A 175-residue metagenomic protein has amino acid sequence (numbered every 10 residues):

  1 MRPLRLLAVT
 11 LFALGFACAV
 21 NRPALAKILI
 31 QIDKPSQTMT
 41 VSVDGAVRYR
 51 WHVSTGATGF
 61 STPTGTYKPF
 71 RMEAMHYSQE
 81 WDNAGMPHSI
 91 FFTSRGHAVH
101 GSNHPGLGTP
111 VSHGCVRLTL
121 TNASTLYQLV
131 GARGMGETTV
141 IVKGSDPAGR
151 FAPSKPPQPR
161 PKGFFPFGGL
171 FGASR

Functional and structural regions predicted by a protein language model:
M1-R5: Positively charged n-region of N-terminal signal peptides that target proteins for export
A8-A19: Bacterial N-terminal signal peptides
G15, I28, S112: Generic anion/oxyanion-binding catalytic loop in active/binding sites
V20-G59, P63-T66, P87-S89: Cell wall/extracellular polymer interaction/catalysis modules
L25, F60-T66, E73-R175: Exported/periplasmic cell-wall-interacting domains
T40-S42, F70, H100: Beta-strand residues in well-ordered beta-sheet regions across diverse protein folds
V53-T55, R71, G101: Active-site donor-binding loop signature of nucleotide-sugar glycosyltransferases
